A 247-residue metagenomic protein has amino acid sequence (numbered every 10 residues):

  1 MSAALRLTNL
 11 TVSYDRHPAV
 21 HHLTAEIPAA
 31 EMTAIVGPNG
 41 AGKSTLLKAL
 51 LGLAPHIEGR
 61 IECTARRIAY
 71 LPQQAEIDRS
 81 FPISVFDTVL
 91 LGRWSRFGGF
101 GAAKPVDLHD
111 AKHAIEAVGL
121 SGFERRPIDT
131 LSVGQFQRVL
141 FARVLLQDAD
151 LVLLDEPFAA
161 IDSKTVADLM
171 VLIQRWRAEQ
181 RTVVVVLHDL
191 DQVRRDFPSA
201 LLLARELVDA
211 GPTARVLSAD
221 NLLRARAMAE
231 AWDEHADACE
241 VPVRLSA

Functional and structural regions predicted by a protein language model:
L51: Helix-to-loop junction immediately C-terminal to a conserved catalytic motif
P105-F123: Conserved ABC ATPase "signature" region
P127-L131: Conserved ABC ATPase signature
V152-E156: Catalytic Walker B motif of ABC-type/P-loop ATPase nucleotide-binding domains
L187-H188: H-loop/switch region of ABC-family ATPase nucleotide-binding domains
F197-T213: H-loop (His-switch) and adjacent beta-strand-loop-beta switch element of ABC-type ATPase nucleotide-binding domains
A214-A247: ABC ATPase nucleotide-binding domains
